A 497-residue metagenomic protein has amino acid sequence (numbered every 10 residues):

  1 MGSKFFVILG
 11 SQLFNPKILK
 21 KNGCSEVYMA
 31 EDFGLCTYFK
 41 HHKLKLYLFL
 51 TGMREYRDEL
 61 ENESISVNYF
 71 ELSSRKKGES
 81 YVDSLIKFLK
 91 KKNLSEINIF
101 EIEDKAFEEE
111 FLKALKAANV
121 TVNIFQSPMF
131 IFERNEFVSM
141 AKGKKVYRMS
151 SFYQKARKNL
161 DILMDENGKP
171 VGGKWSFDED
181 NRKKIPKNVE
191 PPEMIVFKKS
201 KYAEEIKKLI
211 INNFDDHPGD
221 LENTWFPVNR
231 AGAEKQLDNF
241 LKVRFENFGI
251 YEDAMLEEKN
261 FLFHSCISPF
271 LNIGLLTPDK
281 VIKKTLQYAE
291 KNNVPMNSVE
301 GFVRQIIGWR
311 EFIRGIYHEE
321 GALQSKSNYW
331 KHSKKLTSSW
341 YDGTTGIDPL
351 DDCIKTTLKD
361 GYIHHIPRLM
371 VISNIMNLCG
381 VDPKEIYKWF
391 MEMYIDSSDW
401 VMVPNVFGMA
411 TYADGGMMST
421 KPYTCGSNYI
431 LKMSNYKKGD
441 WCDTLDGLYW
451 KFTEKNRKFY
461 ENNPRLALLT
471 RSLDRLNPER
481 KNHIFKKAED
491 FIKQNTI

Functional and structural regions predicted by a protein language model:
M1-L72: N-terminal beta-strand-loop-alpha-helix module at the start of alpha/beta ligand-binding or catalytic domains
L9, L13, K235, A254 (+2 more regions): C-terminal catalytic domain of photolyase/cryptochrome flavoproteins, centering on the FAD-binding pocket
N15-I18, T37-F39, G249, D279-V281 (+1 more regions): Short helix/loop capping segments that flank catalytic or ligand/cofactor-binding pockets
P16-L19, F39-H41, E79-V82, F107-L112 (+3 more regions): A short acidic (Asp/Glu
G52-E55, S80-S84, P349, C353: Well-ordered alpha-helical segments embedded in enzymatic catalytic cores
S73-E79: Acidic-and-aromatic substrate-binding clefts and catalytic sites of carbohydrate-active enzymes
S80-F226, F407: Beta-rich, aromatic/charged-enriched effector core domains that present basic-aromatic interfaces for binding
K155-F270, W441-L448, R457-I497: A eukaryotic "domain-start" boundary segment
